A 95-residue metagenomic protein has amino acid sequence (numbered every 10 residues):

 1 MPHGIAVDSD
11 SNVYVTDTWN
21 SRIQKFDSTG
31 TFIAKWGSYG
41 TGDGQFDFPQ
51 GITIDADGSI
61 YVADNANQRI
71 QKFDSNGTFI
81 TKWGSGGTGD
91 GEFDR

Functional and structural regions predicted by a protein language model:
M1-H3, G30-Q50, T78-R95: Gly/Pro-rich loop segments of beta-rich domains
V7-D10, I54-G58: Residue-level detector of Asp-centered blade-edge/turn motifs that repeat once per structural unit in beta-propeller
T18, N65: Short loop/turn segments immediately following the C-termini of beta-strands
S21-K25, Q68-K72: A short loop-to-beta-strand structural motif that recurs across blades of beta-propeller domains
